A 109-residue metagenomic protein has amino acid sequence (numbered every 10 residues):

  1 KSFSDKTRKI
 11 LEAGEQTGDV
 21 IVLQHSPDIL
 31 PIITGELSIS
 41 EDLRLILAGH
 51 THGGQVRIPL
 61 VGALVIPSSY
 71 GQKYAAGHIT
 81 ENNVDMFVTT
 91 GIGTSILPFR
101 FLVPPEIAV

Functional and structural regions predicted by a protein language model:
K1, V22, D85-T89: Short hydrophobic-aromatic micro-motifs
S2-Q16, V22-E41: Active-site-proximal loop/helix segments of hydrolase catalytic cores
T17-G18, V84: Short, proline-enriched alpha-helix->beta-strand connector loops that line the catalytic pocket of alpha/beta-hydrolase
P27-A108: Conserved beta-sheet core of the metallophosphoesterase superfamily
